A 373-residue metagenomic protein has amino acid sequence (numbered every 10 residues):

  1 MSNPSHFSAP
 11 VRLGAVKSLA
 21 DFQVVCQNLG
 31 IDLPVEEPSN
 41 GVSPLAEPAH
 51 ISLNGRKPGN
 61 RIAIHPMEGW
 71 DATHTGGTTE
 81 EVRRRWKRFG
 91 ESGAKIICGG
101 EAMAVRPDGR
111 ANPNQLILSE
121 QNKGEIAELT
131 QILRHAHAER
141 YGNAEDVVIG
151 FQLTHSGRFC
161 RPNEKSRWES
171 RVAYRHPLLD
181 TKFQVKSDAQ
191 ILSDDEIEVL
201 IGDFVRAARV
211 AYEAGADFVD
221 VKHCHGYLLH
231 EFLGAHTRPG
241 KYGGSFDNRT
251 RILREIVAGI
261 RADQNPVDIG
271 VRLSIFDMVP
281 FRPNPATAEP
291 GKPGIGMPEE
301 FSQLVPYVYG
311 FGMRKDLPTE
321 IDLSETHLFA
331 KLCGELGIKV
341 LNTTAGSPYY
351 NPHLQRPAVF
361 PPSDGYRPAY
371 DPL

Functional and structural regions predicted by a protein language model:
M1-L373: Flavin-dependent oxidoreductase catalytic cores
